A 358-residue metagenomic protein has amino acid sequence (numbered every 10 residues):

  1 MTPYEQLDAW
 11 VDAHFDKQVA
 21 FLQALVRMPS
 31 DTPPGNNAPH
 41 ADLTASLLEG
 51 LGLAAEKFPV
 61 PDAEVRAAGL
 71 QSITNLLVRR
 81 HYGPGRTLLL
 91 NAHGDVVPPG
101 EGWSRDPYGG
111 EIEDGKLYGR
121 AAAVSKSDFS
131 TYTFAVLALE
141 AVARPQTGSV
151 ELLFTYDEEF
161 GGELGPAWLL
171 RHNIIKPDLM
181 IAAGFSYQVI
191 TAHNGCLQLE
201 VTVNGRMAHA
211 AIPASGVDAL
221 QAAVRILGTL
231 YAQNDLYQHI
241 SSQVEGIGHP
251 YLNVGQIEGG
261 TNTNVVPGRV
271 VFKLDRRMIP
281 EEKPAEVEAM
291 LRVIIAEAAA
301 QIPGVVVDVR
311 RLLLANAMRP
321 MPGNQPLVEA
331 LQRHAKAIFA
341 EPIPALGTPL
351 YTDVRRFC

Functional and structural regions predicted by a protein language model:
M1-Q6, F185, I190-A192, L197-C358: Metal-dependent amide/peptide-bond hydrolase catalytic core, centered on the "pita-bread" metallohydrolase fold
T2-Y118, A138-Q146: Acidic/His- and Gly-rich active-site-bordering loop/insert found across diverse amide/peptide-bond hydrolases
Q23, A45, S130-L137, A167 (+3 more regions): Predominant activation on well-ordered alpha-helical scaffold segments within soluble catalytic domains
E56, L88-L90, L153, L179-I181 (+2 more regions): Hydrophobic/aromatic beta-strand patches that form the interior of the parallel beta-sheet core in alpha/beta enzyme
H81-G83, G110, R144-Q146, R171-I175 (+3 more regions): Solvent-exposed alpha-helices and their adjacent loops that cap or buttress functional pockets in soluble metabolic
E113-V124, E341-L346: Short pre-catalytic strand/loop immediately N-terminal to key active-site residues, enriched for Gly-Thr
L117, S125-Q198: Acidic/histidine-rich catalytic neighborhood of metal-dependent amide-processing enzymes
